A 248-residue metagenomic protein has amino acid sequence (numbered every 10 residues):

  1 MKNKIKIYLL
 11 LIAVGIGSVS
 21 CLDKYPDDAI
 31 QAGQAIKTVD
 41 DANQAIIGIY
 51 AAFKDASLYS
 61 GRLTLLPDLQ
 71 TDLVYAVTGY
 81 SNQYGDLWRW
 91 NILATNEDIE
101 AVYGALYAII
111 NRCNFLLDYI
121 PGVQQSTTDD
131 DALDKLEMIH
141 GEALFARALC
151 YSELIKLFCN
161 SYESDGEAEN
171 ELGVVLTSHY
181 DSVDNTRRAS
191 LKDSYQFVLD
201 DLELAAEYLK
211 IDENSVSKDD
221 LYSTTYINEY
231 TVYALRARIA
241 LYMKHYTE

Functional and structural regions predicted by a protein language model:
M1-V19: Sec-dependent bacterial lipoprotein signal peptides
S20-Q70: Membrane-proximal, proline-rich intrinsically disordered regions
Q31-I36, A94-Y103, D130-D134, D181-L191 (+2 more regions): Second-shell loop/turn segments in exported
N82-F158, A189, E207-K210: Conserved, well-structured interaction surfaces
M138, F145, E171, D220-S223 (+1 more regions): Residue signature of alpha-solenoid helical repeat architecture, marking inter-repeat boundaries and helix-start
L144, Y233-A240: TPR/Sel1-like alpha-solenoid repeat signature
I155-K156, N160-Y162, E213, Y242-H245: Short coil/turn linking the two alpha-helices of tandem helical-hairpin repeats
